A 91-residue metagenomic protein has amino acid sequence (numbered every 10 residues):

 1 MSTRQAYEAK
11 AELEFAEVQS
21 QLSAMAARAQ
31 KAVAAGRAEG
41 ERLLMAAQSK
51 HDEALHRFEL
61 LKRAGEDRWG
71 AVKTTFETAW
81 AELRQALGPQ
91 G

Functional and structural regions predicted by a protein language model:
T3-G91: Amphipathic alpha-helical membrane/lipid-surface binding segments
